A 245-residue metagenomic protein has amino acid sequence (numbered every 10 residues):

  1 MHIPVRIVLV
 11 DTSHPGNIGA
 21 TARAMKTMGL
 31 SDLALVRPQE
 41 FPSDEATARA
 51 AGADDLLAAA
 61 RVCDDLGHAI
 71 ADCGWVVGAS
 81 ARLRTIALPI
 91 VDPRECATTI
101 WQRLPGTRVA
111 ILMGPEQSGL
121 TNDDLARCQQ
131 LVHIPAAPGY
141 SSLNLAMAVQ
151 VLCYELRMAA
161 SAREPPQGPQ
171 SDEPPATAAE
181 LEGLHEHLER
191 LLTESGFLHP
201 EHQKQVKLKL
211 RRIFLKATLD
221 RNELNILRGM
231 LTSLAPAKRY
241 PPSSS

Functional and structural regions predicted by a protein language model:
M1-S245: Post-transcriptional modification and biogenesis factors for structured RNAs of the translation apparatus
